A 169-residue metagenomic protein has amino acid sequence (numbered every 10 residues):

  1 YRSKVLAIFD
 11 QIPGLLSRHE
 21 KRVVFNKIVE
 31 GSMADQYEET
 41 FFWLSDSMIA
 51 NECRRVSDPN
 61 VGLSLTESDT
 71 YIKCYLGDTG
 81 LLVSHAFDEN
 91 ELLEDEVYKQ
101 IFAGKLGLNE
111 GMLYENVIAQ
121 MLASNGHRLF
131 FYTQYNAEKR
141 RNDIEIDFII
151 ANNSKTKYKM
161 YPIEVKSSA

Functional and structural regions predicted by a protein language model:
Y1-K159: Accessory nucleic acid-recognition modules appended to NTPase machines
E164-A169: Short beta-strand-loop-alpha-helix junction that forms the active-site gateway of nucleic-acid-processing nucleases
